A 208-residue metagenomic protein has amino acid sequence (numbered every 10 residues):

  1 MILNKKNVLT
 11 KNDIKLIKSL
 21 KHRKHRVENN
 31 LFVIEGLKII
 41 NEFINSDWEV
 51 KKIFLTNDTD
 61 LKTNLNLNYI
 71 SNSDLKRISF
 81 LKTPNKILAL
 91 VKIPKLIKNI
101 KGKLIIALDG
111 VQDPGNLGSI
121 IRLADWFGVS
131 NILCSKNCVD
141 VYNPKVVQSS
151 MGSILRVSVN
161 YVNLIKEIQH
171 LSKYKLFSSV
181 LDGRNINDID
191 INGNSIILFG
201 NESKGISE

Functional and structural regions predicted by a protein language model:
M1-N57, C138-V139: Boundary-proximal intrinsically disordered activation/regulatory segments immediately upstream of a helical core
L3-V8, N68-S71, V157-E167: Short acidic-hydrophobic, aromatic-tinged amphipathic segments that line or gate anion-handling sites
L37, L55-D60, P94, L164 (+2 more regions): Short, polar loop motifs at secondary-structure junctions
N45, N99-G183: RNA substrate-binding interface of SAM-dependent RNA methyltransferases
T59-L65, I97-K101, D188-D190, S207-E208: Short loop/helix-cap segments at secondary-structure boundaries that form the rim of catalytic
T63-S73, K103, Y174-K175, I191-I196: Active-site regions of enzymes building and remodeling cell-envelope glycoconjugates
L67-K92: Glycine/small-residue-rich loop that forms an oxyanion/phosphate-binding "nest" at active or ligand-binding sites
S178-E208: Active-site/ligand-binding-proximal alpha/beta "capping" segment
